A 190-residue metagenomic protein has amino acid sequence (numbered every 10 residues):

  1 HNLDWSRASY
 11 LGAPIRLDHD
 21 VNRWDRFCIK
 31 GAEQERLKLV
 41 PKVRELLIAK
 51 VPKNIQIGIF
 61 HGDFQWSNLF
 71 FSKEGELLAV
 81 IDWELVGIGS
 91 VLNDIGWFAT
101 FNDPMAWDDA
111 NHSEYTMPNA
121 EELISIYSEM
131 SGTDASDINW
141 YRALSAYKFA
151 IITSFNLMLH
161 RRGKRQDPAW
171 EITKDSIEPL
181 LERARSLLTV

Functional and structural regions predicted by a protein language model:
H1-E45, V51-G58, L85-G89, K164-I177: A cross-family kinase active-site recognition segment
S9-Y10, C28, D108-S113, N139: A ubiquitous short alpha-helical element
L11-G12, T133-S145: All-alpha amphipathic helical-bundle segments outside canonical DNA-binding/catalytic cores that form hydrophobic
L39, Y115-N119, S176, L180: Soluble or luminal CAZymes and related metallo-dependent hydrolases
K42, I48-N93, A99: Active-site acidic catalytic loop and adjacent metal/ATP-binding pocket of ATP-dependent phosphoryl transfer enzymes
E76, N119-T133, P179-L188: Short amphipathic alpha-helical segments and their helix-coil junctions
L92-S131, S145-G163: Active-site activation/catalytic loop segments of kinase-like enzymes and analogous catalytic loops in related
R162, E171-V190: Regulatory N- and C-terminal appendages and interdomain linkers associated with kinase/kinase-like NTP transferase
